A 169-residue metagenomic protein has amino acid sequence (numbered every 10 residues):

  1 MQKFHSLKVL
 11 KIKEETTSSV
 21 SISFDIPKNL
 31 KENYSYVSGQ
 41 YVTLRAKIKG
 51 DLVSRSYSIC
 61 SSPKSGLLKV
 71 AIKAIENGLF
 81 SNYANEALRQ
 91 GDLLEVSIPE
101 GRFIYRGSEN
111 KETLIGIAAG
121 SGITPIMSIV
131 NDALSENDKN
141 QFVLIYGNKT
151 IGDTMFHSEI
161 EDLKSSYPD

Functional and structural regions predicted by a protein language model:
Q2-L93, S97, E112, N148-T150 (+1 more regions): Ferredoxin-reductase
N82-D169: FNR/FR-type flavoprotein reductase catalytic core
